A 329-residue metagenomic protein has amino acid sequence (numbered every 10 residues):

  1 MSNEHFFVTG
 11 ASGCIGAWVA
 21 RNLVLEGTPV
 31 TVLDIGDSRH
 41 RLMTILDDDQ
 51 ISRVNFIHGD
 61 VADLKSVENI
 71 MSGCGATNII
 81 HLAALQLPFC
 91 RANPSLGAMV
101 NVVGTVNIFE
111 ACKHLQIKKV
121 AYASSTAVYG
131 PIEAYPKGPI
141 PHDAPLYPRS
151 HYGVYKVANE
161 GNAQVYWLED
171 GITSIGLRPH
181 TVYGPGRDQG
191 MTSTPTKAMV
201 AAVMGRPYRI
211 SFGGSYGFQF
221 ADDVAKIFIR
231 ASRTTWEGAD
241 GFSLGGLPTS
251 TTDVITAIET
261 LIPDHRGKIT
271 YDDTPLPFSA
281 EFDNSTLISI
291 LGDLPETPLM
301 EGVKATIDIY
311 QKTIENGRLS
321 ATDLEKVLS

Functional and structural regions predicted by a protein language model:
F6-E26: N-terminal Rossmann NAD(P)H-binding glycine-rich loop of SDR-like oxidoreductase domains
S12, G161-G217, A221-I229, I258: NAD(P)-dependent short-chain dehydrogenase/reductase
T28-R39: Conserved glycine-rich Rossmann-like NAD(P)H-binding loop of the short-chain dehydrogenase/reductase
H58-V100: NAD(P)H-binding glycine-rich loop region in Rossmannoid oxidoreductase-like domains and their noncatalytic homologs
T77, A84, S95, M99-V106 (+4 more regions): Conserved internal alpha-helix in NAD(P)-dependent oxidoreductase domains
P88, A123-P136, H151-V157, V182-P185 (+1 more regions): Conserved catalytic-site region of short-chain dehydrogenase/reductase
V106-H151: Conserved Rossmann-fold NAD(P)-dependent oxidoreductase catalytic core, especially the SDR/UDP-sugar
R206, S211-G214, F218-S329: C-terminal substrate-binding subdomain of Rossmann-fold SDR/epimerase-dehydratase oxidoreductases
